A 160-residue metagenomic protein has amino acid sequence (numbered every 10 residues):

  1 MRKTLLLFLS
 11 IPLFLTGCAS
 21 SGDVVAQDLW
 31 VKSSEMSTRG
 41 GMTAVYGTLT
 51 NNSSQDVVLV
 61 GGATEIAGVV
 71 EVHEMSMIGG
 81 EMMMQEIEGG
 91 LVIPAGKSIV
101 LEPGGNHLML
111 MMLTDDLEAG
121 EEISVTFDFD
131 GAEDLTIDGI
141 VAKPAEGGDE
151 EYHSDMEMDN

Functional and structural regions predicted by a protein language model:
M1-T4: Positively charged n-region of N-terminal signal peptides that target proteins for export
F14-G17: C-terminal motif of bacterial Sec signal peptides marking the signal peptidase cleavage site
S21-E122, T126-N160: Compact, glycine-rich, soluble single-domain proteins
